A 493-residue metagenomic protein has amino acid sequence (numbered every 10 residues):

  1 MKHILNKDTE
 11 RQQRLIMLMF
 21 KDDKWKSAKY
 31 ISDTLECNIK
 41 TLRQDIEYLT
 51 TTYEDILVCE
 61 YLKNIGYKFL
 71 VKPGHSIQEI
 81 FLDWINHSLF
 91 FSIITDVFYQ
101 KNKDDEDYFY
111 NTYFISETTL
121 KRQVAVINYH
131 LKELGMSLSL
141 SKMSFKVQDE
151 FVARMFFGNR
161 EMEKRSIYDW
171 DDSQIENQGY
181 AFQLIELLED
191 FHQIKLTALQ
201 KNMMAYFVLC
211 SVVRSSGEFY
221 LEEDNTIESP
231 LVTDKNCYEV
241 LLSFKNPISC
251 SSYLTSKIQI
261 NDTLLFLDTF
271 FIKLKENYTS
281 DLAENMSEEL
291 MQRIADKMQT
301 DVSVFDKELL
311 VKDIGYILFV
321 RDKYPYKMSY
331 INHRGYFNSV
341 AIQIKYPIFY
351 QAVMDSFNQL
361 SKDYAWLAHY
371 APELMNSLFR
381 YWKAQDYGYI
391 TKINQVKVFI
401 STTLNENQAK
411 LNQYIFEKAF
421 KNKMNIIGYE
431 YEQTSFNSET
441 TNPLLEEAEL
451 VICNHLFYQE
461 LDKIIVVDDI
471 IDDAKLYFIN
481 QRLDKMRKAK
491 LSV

Functional and structural regions predicted by a protein language model:
M1-V493: A cross-family "folded-core" feature that marks the main globular domain of proteins
